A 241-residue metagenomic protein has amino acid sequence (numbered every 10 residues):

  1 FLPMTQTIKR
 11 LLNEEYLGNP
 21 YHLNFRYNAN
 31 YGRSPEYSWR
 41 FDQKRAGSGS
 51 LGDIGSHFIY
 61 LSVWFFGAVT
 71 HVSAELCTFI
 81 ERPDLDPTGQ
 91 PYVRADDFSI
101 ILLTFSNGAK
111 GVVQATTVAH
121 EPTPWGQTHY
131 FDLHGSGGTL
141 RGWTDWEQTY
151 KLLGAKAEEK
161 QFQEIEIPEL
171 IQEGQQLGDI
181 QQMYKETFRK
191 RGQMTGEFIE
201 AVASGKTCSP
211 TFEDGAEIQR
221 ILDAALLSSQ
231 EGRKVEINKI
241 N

Functional and structural regions predicted by a protein language model:
F1, R26-Y31, L76-E81, N107-A109 (+3 more regions): Glycine-rich beta-alpha junction loops
F1-V93, G232: Predominantly a Rossmann-like dinucleotide-binding segment in NAD(P)-dependent oxidoreductases
M4-T5, F58-I59, R191, T195-G196 (+1 more regions): A general structural signal for well-ordered alpha-helical segments in protein cores
P20-L23, V112-A115, W143: Beta-strand scaffold of nucleotide-dependent catalytic cores
S56, A115-T123: Glycine-rich phosphate/pyrophosphate-binding beta-alpha loops
D84-D86, Y92, I100, T104-F105 (+3 more regions): C-terminal glycine/acidic-rich active-site capping loop/insertion
G215-S229: C-terminal hydrophobic helical "lid"/dimerization subdomain of Rossmann-like NAD(P)H-dependent oxidoreductases
R233-N241: Terminal low-complexity tails and localization/encapsulation signals of metabolic enzymes
